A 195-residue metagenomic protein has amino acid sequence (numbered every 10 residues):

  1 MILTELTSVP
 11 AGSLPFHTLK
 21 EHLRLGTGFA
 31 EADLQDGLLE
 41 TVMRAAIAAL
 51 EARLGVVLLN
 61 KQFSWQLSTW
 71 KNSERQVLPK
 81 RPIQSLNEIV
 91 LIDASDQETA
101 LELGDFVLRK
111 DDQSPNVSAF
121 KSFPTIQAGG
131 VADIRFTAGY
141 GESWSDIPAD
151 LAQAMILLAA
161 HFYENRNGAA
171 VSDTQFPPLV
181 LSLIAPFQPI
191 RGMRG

Functional and structural regions predicted by a protein language model:
M1-G195: Divalent metal-cofactor coordination and adjacent catalytic microenvironments
